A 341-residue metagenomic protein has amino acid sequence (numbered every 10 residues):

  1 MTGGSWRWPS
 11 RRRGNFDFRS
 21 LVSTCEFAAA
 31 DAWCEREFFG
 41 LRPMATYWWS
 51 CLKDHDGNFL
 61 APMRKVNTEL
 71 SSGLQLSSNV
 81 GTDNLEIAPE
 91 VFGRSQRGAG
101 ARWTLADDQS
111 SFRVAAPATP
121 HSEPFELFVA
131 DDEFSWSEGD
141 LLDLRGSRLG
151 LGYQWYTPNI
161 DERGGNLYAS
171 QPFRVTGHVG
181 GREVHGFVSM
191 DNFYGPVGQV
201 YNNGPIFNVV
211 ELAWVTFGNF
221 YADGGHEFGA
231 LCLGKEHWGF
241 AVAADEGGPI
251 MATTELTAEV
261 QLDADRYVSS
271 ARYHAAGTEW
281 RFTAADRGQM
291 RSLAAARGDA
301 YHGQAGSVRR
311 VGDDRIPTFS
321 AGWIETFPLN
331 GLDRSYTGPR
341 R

Functional and structural regions predicted by a protein language model:
M1-R341: Structured soluble/peripheral alpha/beta segments that form catalytic or ligand/cofactor-binding pockets
